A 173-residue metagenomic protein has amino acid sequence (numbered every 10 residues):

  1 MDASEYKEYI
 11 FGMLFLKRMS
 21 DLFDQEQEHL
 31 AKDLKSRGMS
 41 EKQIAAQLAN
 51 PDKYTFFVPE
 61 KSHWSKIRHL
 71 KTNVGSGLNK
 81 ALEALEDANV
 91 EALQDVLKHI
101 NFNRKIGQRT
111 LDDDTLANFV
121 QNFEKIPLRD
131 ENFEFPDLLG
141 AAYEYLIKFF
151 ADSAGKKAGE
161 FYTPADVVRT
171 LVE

Functional and structural regions predicted by a protein language model:
M1-E173: Non-catalytic, mostly N-terminal accessory regions of nucleic-acid modification and defense proteins
